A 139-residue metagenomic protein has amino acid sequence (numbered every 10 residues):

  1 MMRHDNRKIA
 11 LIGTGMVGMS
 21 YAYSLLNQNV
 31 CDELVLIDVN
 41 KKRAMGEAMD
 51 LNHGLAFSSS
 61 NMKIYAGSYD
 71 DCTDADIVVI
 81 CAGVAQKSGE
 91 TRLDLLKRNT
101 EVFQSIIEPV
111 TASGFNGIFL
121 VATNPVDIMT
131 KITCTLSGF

Functional and structural regions predicted by a protein language model:
T14-G15: Glycine-rich Rossmann-fold phosphate-binding loop(s) that bind the pyrophosphate of adenine dinucleotide cofactors
G18-M19: N-terminal Rossmann-fold NAD(P) dinucleotide-binding loop
N27-E33, F139: Conserved S-adenosyl-L-methionine
I37-D74: Conserved N-terminal Rossmann-fold NAD(P) cofactor-binding segment
D76-V79: N-terminal Rossmann-like NAD(P) cofactor-binding module of classical short-chain dehydrogenase/reductase
A82-V84: Conserved NAD(P)H cofactor-binding loop of Rossmann-fold oxidoreductase domains
R92-G138: Rossmann-like NAD(P)(H) cofactor-binding subdomain of soluble oxidoreductases
